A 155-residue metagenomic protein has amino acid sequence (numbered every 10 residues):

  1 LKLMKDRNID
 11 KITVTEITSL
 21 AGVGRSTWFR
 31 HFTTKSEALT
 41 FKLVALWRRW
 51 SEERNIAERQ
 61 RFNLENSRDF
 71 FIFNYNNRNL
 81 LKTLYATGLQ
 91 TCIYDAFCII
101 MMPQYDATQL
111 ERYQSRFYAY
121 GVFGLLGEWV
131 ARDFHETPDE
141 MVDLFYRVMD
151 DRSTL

Functional and structural regions predicted by a protein language model:
L1, K5, D10-G22, F29-N55 (+2 more regions): An amphipathic alpha-helix adjacent to DNA-recognition modules
M4, K42, L46, W50 (+4 more regions): Hydrophobic recognition helices of helix-based DNA-binding modules
K5-I9, N55, R59, A86 (+2 more regions): Short, flexible helix-adjacent loops and helix caps
I9, N79-L80, T154: Generic structural signal for secondary-structure transition and capping sites
K35, K42-L46, L89, I93 (+3 more regions): Hydrophobic/aromatic residues within well-ordered alpha-helical segments
N55-C98: Helical hydrophobic small-molecule/effector-binding pocket
D69, Y85-F123, D139, D150-T154: Amphipathic alpha-helical packing segments from all-alpha helical-bundle domains
E128-L155: C-terminal peripheral helix-coil segments that are non-catalytic and often amphipathic
